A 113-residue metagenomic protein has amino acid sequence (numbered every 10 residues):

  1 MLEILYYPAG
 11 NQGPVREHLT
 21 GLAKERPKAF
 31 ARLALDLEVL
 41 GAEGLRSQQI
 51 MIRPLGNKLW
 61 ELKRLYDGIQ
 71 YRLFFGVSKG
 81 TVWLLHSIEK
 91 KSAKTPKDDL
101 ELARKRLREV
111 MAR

Functional and structural regions predicted by a protein language model:
M1-Q70, K79-T81, E89-R113: Basic, Lys/Arg-enriched alpha-helical interface segments
L85: ATP-dependent carboxylate-activation loops
